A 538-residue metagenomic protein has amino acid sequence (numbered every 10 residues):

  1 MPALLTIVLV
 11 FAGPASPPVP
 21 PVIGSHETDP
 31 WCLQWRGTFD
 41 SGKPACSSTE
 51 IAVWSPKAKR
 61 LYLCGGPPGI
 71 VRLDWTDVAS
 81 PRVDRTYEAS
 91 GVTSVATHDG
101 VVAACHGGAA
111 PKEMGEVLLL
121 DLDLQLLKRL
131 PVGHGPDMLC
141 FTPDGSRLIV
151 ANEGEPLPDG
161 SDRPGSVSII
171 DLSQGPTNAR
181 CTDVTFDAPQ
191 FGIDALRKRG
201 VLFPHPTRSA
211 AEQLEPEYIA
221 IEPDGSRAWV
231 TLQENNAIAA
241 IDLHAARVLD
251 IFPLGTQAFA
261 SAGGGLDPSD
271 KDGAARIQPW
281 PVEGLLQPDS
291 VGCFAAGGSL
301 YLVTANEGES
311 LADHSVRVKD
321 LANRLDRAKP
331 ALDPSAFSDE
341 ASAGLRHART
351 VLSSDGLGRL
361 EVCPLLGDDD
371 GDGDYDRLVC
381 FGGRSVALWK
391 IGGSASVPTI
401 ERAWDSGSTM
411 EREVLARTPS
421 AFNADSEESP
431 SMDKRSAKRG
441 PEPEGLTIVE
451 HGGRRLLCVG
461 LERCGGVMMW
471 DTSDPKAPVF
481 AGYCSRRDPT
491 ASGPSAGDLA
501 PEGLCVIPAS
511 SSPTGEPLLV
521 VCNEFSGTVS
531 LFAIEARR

Functional and structural regions predicted by a protein language model:
M1-P2, T6-V8, P30, S342: Generic N-terminal initiation segments characterized by hydrophobic and/or small/turn-forming residues
A3-P20: Bacterial Sec-dependent signal peptides at the C-terminal "C-region" and cleavage site
P17-R538: Beta-sheet-rich non-transmembrane sensory/scaffold domains
